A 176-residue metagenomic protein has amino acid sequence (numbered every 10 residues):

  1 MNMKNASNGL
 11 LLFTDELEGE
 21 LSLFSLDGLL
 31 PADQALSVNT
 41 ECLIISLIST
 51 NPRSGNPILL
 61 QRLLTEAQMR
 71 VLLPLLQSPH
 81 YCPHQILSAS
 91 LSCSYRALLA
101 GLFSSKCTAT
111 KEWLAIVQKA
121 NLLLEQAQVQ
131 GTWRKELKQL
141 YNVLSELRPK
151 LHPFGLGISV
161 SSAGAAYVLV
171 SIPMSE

Functional and structural regions predicted by a protein language model:
M1-E16: N-terminal low-complexity or simple alpha-helical regulatory segments that function as activation/interaction modules
M1-M3, M69, M174: Detector for methionine-enriched segments
L17-Y81, Q85: Short, Lys/Arg-enriched segments at the junction into DNA-binding effector domains of transcriptional regulators
L23-L47, P52-R53, T108-L123, Q139-E176: DNA-binding patch around the recognition helix
L60-E125: Short amphipathic alpha-helical recognition elements used for nucleic-acid or partner binding across transcription
A127-V129: An N-terminal, helix-rich hydrophobic module
T132: Beta-strand-rich ligand-recognition modules
K135-E136: Core domains of intracellular innate-immunity/apoptotic signalosomes
